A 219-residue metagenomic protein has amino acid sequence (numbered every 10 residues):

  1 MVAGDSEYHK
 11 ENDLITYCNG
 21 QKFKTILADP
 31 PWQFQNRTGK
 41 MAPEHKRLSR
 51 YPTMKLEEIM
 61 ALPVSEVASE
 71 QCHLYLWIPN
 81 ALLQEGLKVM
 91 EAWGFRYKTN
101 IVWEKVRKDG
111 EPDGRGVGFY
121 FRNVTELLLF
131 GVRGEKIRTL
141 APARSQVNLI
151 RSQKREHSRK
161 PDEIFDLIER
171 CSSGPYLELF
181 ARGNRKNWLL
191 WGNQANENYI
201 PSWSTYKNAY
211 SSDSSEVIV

Functional and structural regions predicted by a protein language model:
M1-V219: Class I S-adenosyl-L-methionine-dependent methyltransferase catalytic core
